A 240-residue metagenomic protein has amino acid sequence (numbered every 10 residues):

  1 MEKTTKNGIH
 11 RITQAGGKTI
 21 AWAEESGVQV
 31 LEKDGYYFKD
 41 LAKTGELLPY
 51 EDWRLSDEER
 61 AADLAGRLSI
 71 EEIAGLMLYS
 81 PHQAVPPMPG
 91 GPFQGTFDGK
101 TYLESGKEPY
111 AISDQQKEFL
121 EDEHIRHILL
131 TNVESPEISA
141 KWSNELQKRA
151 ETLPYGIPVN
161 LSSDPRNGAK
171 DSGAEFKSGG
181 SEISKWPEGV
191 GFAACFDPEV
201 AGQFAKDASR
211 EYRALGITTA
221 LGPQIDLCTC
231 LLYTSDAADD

Functional and structural regions predicted by a protein language model:
K3-S235: N-terminal beta-rich core of secreted/periplasmic extracellular enzymes
D236-D240: A short, hydrophobic C-terminal helix/tail in secreted or cell-surface proteins
